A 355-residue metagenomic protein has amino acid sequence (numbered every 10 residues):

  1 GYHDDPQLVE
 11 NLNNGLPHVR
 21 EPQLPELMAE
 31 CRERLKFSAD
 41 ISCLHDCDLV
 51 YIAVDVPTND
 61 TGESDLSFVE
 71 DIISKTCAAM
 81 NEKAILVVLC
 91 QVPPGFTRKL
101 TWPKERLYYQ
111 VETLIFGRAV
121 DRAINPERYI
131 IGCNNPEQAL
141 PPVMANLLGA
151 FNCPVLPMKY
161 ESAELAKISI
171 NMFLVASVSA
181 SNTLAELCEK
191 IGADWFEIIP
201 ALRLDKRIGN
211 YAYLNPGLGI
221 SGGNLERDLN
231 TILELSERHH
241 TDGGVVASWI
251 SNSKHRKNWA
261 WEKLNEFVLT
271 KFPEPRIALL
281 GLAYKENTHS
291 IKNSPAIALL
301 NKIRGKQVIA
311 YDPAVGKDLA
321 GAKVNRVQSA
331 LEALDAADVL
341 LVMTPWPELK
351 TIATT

Functional and structural regions predicted by a protein language model:
G1-T355: Structural/interface elements that position substrates and couple domains in central-metabolism enzymes
